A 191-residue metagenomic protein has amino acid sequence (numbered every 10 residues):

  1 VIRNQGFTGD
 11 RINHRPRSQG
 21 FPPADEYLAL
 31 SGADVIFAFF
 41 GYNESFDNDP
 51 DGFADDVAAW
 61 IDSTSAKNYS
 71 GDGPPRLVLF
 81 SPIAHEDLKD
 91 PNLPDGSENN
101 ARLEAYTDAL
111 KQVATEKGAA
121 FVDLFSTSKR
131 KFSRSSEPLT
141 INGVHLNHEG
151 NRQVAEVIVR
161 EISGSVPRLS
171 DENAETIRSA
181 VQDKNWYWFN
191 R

Functional and structural regions predicted by a protein language model:
V1-S63, N68-D95, N173-R191: Conserved SGNH/GDSL esterase-like catalytic core that processes O-acyl groups on lipids and polysaccharides
P22, E26, D51, D55-D62 (+6 more regions): Solvent-exposed, polar/charged alpha-helical surfaces in well-ordered, non-transmembrane soluble domains, broadly
G32, F40, I61-N68, S81 (+5 more regions): Sec/Tat-exported extracytoplasmic proteins
D72, E116, S136-R191: Conserved catalytic region of serine esterases and O-acyltransferases that act on ester linkages in lipids
V78-S81, K111, N142, N151: Extended catalytic-interface subdomain
E86-P91, K129-S135: Short acidic/His/Gly/Ser-rich catalytic and metal-binding motifs that mark active-site loops of diverse hydrolases
D87-L124: Substrate-gating cap/lid alpha-helix
S97-A101, R130-P138: Substrate-binding cleft/loops of secretory-pathway carbohydrate-active enzymes
